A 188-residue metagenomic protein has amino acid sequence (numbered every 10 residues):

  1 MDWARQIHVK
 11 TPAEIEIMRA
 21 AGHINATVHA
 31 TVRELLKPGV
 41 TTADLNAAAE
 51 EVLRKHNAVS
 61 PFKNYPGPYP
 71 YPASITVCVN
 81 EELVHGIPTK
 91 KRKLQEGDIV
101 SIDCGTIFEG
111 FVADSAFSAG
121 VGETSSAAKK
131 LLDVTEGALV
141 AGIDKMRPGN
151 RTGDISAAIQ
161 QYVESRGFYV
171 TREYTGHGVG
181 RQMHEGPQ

Functional and structural regions predicted by a protein language model:
M1-Q188: Active-site neighborhoods and metal-handling regions in enzymes and metal-associated proteins
